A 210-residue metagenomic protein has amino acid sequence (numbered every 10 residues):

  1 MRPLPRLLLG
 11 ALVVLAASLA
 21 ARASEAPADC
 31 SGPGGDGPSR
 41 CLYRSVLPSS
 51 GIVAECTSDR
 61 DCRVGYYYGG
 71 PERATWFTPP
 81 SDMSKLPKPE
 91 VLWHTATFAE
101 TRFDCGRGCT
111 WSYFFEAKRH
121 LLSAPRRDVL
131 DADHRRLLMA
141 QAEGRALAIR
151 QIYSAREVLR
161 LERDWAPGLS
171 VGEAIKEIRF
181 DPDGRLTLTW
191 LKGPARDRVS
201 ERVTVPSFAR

Functional and structural regions predicted by a protein language model:
M1-R6: Positively charged n-region of N-terminal signal peptides that target proteins for export
L9-S18: Bacterial N-terminal signal peptides
A23-D104: Terminal domain-start segments
G32, C62-P80, R107-P125, A148-G168 (+1 more regions): Surface-exposed loop/turn elements that mediate protein-protein interactions on large endomembrane-trafficking
T57, E90-T95, D128-Q141, E177-L186: Blade-terminus and WD-like Trp-Asp/Gly-His loop motifs, strongest in beta-propeller folds
M83-S84, G168-G172: Short glycine-/Asp-/Thr-/Trp-enriched loop segments that recur within the blades of beta-propeller repeat domains
L92-R136: Surface-exposed, polar helix/loop patches in the mature regions of secreted/periplasmic/lumenal proteins that form
T101-G106, M139-R150, L188-P194: Beta-strand C-termini and the immediately following turn/loop, strongest in propeller blades
